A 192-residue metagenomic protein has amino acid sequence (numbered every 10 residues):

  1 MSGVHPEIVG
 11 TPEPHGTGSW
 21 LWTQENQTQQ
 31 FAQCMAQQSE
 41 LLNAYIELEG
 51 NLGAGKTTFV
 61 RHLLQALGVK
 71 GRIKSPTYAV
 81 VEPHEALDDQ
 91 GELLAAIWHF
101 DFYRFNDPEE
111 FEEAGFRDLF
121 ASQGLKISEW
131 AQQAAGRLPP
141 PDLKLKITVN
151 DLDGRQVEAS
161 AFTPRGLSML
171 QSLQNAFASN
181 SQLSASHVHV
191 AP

Functional and structural regions predicted by a protein language model:
S2-E13, G18, N106-E109, R117-P192: Short phosphate-coordinating micro-motif centered on Lys-Gly-acidic
L21-A32: N-terminal pre-P-loop "Q-motif" helix
Q37-N43: Phosphate-binding P-loop
Y45-E47: Short hydrophobic/aromatic beta-strand immediately N-terminal to the Walker A/P-loop
E49-N51: P-loop (Walker A) phosphate-binding loop of NTP-binding proteins
K56: Conserved lysine of the Walker
V69-H84: Short beta-strand-centered segment that lines the nucleotide-binding/catalytic pocket of NTP-utilizing
